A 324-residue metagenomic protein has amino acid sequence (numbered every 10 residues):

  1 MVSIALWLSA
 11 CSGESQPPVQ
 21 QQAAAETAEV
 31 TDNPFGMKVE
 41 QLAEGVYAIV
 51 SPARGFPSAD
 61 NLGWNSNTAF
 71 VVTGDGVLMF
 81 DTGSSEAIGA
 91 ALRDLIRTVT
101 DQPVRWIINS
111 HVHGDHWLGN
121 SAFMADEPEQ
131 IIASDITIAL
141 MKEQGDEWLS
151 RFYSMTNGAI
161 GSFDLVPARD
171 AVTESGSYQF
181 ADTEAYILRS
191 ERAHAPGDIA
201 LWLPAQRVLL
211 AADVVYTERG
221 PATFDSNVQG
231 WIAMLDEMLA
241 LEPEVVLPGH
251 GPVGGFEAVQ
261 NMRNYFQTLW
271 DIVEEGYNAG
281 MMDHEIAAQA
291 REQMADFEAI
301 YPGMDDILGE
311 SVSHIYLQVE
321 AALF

Functional and structural regions predicted by a protein language model:
W7-A10: C-terminal motif of bacterial Sec signal peptides marking the signal peptidase cleavage site
S12-E14: Bacterial signal peptide processing site
P17-E29, A240-E242, V253-F324: Accessory terminal helices/loops
E40-L42, V71, T173-F180, P248: Short acidic-hydrophobic surface loop/beta-edge motif
E44-L95, I199-A211: Conserved beta-strand hairpin/beta-sheet module of binuclear metal-dependent hydrolase folds, prominently
G45, V71, D81, I96 (+10 more regions): Divalent metal-coordination and catalytic microenvironments
G76-L78, S84-E86, S177, E184 (+2 more regions): Metallo-beta-lactamase
D94-T173, S177: Active-site HxH/HxHxD metal-binding segment of metal-dependent hydrolases
